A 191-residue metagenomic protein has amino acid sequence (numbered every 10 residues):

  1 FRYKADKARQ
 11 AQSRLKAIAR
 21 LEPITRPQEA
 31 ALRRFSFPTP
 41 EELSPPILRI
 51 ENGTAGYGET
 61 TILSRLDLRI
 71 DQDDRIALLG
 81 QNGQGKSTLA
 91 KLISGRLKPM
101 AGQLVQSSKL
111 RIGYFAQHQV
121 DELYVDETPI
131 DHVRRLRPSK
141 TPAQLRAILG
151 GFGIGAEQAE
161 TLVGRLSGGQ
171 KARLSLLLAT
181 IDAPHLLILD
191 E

Functional and structural regions predicted by a protein language model:
F1-R9, T25-R26: Short intracellular "coupling" helices and adjacent cytoplasmic loop segments at the cytosolic face of multi-pass
K7-A17: Interdomain "pre-motor" coupling segment immediately N-terminal to P-loop NTPase/helicase cores
S13, A30-L32: Short Gly/Ser/Thr- and Asp/Glu-enriched loop/turn motifs at secondary-structure junctions
K16-A19, L48: Generic structural signal for well-ordered, non-transmembrane alpha-helical segments in soluble/cytosolic regions
R20-Q28: Amphipathic alpha-helical coiled-coil segments
A31, F37-E191: ABC ATP-binding cassette signature C-motif
